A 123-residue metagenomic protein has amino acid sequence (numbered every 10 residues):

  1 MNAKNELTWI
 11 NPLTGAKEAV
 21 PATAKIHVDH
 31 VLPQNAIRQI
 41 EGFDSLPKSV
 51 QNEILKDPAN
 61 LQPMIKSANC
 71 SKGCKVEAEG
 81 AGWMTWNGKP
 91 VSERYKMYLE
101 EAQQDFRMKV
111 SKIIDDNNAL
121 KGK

Functional and structural regions predicted by a protein language model:
M1-A78: Betabetaalpha-Me/HNH-type nuclease active-site subdomain
L55-K123: Catalytic cores of phosphodiester-bond-cleaving enzymes
